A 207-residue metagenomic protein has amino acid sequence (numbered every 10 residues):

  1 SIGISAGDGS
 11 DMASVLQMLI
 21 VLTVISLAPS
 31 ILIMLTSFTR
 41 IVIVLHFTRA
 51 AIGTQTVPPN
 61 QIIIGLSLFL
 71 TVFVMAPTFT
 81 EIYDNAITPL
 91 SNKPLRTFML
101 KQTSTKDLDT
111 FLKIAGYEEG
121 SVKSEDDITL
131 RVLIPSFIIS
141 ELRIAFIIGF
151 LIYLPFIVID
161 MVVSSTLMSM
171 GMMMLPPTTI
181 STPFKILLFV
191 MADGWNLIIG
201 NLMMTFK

Functional and structural regions predicted by a protein language model:
S1-K207: Hydrophobic alpha-helical segments and their helix-loop boundaries in membrane and membrane-proximal proteins
